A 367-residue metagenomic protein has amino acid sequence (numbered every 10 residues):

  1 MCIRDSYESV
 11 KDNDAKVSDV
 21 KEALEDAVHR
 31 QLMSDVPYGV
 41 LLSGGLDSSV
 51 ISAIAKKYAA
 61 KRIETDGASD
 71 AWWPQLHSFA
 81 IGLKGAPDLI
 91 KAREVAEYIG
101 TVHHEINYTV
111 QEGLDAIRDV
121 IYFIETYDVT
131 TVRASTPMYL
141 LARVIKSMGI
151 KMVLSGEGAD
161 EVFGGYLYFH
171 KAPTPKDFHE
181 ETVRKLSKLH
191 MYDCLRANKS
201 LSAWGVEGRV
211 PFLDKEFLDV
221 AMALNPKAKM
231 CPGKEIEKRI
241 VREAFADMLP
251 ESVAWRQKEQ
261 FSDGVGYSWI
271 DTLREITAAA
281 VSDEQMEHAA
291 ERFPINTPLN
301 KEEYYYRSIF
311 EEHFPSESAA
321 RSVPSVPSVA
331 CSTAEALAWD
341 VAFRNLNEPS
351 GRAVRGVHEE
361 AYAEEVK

Functional and structural regions predicted by a protein language model:
M1-I3: Short, small-residue-biased leader/transition segments that mark boundaries at the very start of proteins
D5-L249, D263-A278, M286-K367: ATP-dependent adenylate-handling active sites, centered on carboxylate activation for C-N bond formation
P250-Q260: Conserved S-adenosyl-L-methionine
D283: Non-catalytic nucleic-acid substrate-recognition regions in nucleic-acid-modifying enzymes
